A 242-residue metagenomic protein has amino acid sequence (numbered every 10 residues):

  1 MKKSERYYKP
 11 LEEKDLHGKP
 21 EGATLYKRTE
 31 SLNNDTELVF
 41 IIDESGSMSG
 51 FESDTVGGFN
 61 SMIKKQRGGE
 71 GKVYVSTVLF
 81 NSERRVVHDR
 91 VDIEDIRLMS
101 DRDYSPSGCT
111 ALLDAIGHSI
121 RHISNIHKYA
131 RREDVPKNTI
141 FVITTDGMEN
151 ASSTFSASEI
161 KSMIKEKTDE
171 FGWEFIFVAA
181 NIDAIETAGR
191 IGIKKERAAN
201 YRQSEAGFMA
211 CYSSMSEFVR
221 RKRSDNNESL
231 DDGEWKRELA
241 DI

Functional and structural regions predicted by a protein language model:
M1-I242: Acidic, low-complexity intrinsically disordered regions
